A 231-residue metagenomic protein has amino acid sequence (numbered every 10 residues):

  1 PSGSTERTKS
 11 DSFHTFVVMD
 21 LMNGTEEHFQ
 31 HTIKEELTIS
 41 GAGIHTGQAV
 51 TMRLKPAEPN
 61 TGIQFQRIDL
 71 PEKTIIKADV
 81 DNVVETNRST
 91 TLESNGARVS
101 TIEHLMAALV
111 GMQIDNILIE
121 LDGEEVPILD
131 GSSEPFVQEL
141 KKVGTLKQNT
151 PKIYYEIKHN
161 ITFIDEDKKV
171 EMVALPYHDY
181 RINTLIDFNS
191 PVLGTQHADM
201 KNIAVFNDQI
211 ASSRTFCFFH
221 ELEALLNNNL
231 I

Functional and structural regions predicted by a protein language model:
D11-I231: Short acidic-hydrophobic catalytic motif
